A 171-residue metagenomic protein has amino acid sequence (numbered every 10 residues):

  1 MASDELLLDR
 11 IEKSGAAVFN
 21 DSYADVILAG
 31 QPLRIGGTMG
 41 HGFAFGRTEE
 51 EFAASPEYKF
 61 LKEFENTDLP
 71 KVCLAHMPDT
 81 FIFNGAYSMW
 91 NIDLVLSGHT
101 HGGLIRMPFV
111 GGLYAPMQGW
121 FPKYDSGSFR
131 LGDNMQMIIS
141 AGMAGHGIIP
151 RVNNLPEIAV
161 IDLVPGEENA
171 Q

Functional and structural regions predicted by a protein language model:
M1-R10, H41, P108, M135-M143: Active-site neighborhood of divalent metal-dependent phosphoester/pyrophosphate hydrolases
E5, D9, K13-A16, L28-L74 (+4 more regions): Binuclear metal-dependent hydrolase catalytic cores centered on His/Asp/Glu-rich metal-binding motifs
N20-S22, A75: Short loop/edge segments at beta-strand edges and connector loops that shape dinucleotide/nucleotide cofactor-binding
S22, M39, A141, D162-V164: Residues at the C-termini of beta-strands that transition into short coil/loop
S22-A29, G127-G132: Short acidic-hydrophobic surface loop/beta-edge motif
D25, G42, A144, P165-E167: Residue-level detector of flexible, active-site-proximal loop/helix-junction positions within diverse enzyme catalytic
Y58-L61, I158-P165: Short, solvent-exposed cationic patches
V72, P78-A159, E167-E168: Conserved beta-sheet core of the metallophosphoesterase superfamily
